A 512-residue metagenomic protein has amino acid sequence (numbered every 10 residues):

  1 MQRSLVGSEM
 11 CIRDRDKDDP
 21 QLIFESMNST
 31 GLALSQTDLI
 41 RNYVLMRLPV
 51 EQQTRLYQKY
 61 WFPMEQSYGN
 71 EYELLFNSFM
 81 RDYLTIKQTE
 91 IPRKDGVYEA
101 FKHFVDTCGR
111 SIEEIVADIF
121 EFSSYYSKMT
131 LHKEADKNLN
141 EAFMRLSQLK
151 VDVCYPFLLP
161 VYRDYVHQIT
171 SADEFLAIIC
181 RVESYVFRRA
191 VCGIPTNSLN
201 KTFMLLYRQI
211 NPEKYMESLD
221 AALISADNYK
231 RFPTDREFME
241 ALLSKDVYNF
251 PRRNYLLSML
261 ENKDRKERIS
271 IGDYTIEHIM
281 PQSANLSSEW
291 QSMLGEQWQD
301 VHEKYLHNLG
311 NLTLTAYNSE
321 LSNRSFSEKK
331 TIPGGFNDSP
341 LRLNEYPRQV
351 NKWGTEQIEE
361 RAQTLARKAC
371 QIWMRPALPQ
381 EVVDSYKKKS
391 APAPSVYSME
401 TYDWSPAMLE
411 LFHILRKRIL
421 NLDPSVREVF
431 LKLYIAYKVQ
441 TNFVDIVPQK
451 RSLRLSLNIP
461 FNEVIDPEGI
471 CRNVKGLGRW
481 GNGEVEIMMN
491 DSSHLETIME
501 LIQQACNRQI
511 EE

Functional and structural regions predicted by a protein language model:
Q2-G7, I12: Single conserved hydrophobic/aromatic residue that forms the stacking wall/gate of nucleotide- or nucleobase-binding
T37-I40, M46-N254, N337, W353 (+1 more regions): A cross-family structural signal marking well-folded subdomains
Y207-P347, N351: Betabetaalpha-Me/HNH-type nuclease active-site subdomain
T355-P392: Acidic, carboxylate-rich catalytic segments that either coordinate divalent cations
S390-S405: A short, surface-exposed helix-loop junction/capping segment
P406-S425: Amphipathic alpha-helical segments
V429-V485: Short, conserved beta-strand/beta-arch hydrophobic-aromatic motifs that form part of recognition grooves or interface
L477-E512: Well-ordered alpha/beta subsegment
